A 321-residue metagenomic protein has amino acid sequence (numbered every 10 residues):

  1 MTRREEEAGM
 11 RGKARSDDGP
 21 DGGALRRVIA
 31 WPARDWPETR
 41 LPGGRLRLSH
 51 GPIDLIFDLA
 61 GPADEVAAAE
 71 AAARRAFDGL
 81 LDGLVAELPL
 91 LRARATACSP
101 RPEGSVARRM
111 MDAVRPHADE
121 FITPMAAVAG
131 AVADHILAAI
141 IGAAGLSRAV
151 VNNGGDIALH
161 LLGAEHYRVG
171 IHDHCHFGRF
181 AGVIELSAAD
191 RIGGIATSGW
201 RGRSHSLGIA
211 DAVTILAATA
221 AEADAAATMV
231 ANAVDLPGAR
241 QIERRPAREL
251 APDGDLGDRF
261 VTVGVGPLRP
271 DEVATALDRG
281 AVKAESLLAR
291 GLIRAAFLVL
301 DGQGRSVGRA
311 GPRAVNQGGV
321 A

Functional and structural regions predicted by a protein language model:
E5-A8, A14-D18: Acidic, Ala/Val/Gly-enriched low-complexity intrinsically disordered segments
R11, G19-D21, L25-V28, P32-W36 (+3 more regions): Alpha/propeptide regions of enzymes that mature by internal proteolysis
R11-G12, R47: Linear, non-domain "peripheral" regions
E38-L41, R47-H50, H117-F121, I141-A144 (+6 more regions): Solvent-exposed alpha-helices and their adjacent loops that cap or buttress functional pockets in soluble metabolic
H50-A63: Generic N-terminal amphipathic, Lys/Arg-enriched alpha-helix
I56, V150, R168, T214-L216 (+1 more regions): Structured core elements
D156-L161, H166-D255: Conserved mixed alpha/beta catalytic, RNA-binding, or beta-rich assembly cores of soluble enzyme, regulatory
L159-L161, R305-A310: Amphipathic coiled-coil signal-relay and dimerization helices
